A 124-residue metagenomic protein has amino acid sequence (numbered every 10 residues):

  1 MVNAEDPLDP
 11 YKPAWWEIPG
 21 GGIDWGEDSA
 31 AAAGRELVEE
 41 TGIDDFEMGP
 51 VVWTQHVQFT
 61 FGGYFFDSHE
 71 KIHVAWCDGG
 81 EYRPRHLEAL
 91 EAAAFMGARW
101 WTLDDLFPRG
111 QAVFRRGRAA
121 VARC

Functional and structural regions predicted by a protein language model:
M1-I18, D45, C77: N-terminal strand-loop-strand
V2, G26, L106-R109: Residues that scaffold the ATP/ADP-binding catalytic core of kinase and kinase-like folds
N3-A4, V51-Q58: Generic short beta-strand segments
Y11, Y64-S68, E91: Short coil/turn motifs at beta-sheet boundaries
A14-W16, G79-C124: Nudix hydrolase/Nudix homology domain
I18-V51: The catalytic Nudix box helix
F46-G49, E70-I72, A98: Structural motif
H56-H86: Active-site-adjacent beta-strand/loop module that shapes the phosphate/pyrophosphate-binding cleft
